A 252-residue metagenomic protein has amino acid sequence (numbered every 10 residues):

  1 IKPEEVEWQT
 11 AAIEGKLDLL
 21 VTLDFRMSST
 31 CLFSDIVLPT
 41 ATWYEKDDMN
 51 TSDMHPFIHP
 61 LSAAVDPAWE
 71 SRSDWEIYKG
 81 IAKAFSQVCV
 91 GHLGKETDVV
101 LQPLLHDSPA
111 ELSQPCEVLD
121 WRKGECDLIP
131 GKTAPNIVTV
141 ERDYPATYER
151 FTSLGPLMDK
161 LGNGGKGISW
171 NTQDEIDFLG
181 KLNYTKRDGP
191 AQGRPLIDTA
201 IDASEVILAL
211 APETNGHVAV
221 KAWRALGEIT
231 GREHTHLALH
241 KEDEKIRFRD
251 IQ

Functional and structural regions predicted by a protein language model:
I1-T22, M27-Q252: Domain-level signature for respiratory redox metalloenzymes
